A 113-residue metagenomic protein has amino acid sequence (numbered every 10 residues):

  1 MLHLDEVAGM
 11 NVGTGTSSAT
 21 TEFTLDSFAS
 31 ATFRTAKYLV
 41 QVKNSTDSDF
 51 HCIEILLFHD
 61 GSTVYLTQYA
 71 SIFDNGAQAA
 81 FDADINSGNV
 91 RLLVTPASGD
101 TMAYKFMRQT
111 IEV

Functional and structural regions predicted by a protein language model:
M1, L39-Q41, L56, L93-T95 (+1 more regions): Residue-level recognition of well-ordered beta-strand positions that form the cores of beta-sheet-rich folds across
M1-M10, Y38: Low-complexity, small-hydrophobic/phenylalanine-enriched stretches that adopt extended beta/coil conformations used
L2, T63-V64, G88-R91: Hydrophobic residues embedded in beta-strands of well-ordered beta-sheets
G9-T35, K43-D49, N75, P96-G99: Surface-exposed ligand/attachment interfaces on beta-rich extracellular proteins
R34-L39, Y65-T67: Short, hydrophobic/aromatic-rich segments at coil-to-beta transitions
H51-H59, F81-A83: Broad, structure-driven detector of short, well-ordered beta-strand segments within folded domains
L56-G76: Terminal beta-strand-rich extracellular "head" domains that mediate receptor/glycan or other ligand binding
I72-V113: Low-complexity intrinsically disordered segments
